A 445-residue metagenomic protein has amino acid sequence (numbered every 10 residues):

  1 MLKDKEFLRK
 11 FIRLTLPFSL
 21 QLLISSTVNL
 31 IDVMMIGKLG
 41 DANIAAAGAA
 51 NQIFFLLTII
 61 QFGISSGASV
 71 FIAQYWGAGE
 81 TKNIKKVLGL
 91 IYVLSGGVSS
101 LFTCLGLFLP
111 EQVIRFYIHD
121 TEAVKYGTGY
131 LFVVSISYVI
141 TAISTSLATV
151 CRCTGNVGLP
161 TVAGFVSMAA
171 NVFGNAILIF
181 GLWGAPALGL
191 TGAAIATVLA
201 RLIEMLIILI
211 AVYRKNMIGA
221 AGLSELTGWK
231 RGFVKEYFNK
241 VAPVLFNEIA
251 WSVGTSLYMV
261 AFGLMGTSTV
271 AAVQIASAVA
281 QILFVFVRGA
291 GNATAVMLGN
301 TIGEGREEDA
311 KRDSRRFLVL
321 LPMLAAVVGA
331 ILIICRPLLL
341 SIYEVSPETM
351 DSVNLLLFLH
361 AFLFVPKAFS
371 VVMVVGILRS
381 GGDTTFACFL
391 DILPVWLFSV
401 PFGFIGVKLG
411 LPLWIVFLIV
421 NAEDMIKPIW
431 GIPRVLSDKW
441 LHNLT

Functional and structural regions predicted by a protein language model:
M1-T15, I72-V139, A185-A242, L298-F364 (+1 more regions): Short alpha-helical transmembrane segments in multi-pass integral membrane proteins
L2-M34, K38-L39, F55-G67, F71 (+6 more regions): N-terminal transmembrane alpha-helices
R13-D32, V133, S167, A200-E204 (+4 more regions): Transmembrane helical elements of multi-pass membrane transporters/channels
F18, L22, V33-M34, V70 (+16 more regions): Transmembrane alpha-helix boundary and packing residues in multipass membrane permease domains and related
L23, T27-A45, I114-T121, I177-L188 (+5 more regions): Helix-terminus/linker motif at the lipid-water interface of multi-pass membrane proteins
I44-C104, T141-P160, M259, V270-R336 (+2 more regions): Small-residue-rich hydrophobic transmembrane alpha-helices
L56-I59, N171-N175, M205-L209, I282-V285 (+3 more regions): Hydrophobic transmembrane alpha-helices of multi-pass small-molecule transporters
S65, V134-C153, P160-N171, A193-I208 (+4 more regions): Short runs within selected transmembrane alpha-helices of multi-pass transporters and secretion channels
